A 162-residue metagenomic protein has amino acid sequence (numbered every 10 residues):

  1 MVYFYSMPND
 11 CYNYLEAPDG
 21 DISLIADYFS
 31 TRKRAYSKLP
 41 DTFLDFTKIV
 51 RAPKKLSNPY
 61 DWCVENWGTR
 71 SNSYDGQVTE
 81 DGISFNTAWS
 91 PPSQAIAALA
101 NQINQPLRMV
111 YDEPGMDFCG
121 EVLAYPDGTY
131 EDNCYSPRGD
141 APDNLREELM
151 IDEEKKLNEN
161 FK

Functional and structural regions predicted by a protein language model:
V2-K162: Intrinsic low-complexity, intrinsically disordered or marginally ordered coil/linker segments
